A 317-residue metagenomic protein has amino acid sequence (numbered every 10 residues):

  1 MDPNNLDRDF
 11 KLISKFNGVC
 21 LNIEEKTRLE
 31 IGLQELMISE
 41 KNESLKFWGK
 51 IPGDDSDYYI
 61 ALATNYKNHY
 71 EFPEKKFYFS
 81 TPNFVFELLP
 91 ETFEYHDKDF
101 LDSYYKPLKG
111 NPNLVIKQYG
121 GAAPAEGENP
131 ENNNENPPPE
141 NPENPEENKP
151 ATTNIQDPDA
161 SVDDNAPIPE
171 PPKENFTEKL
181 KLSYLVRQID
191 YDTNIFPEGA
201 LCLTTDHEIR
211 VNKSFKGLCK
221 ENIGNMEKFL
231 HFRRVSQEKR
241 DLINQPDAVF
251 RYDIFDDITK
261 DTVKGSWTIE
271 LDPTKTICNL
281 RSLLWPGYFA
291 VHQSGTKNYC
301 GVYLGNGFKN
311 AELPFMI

Functional and structural regions predicted by a protein language model:
M1-I317: Phospho-regulatory, low-complexity terminal regions
